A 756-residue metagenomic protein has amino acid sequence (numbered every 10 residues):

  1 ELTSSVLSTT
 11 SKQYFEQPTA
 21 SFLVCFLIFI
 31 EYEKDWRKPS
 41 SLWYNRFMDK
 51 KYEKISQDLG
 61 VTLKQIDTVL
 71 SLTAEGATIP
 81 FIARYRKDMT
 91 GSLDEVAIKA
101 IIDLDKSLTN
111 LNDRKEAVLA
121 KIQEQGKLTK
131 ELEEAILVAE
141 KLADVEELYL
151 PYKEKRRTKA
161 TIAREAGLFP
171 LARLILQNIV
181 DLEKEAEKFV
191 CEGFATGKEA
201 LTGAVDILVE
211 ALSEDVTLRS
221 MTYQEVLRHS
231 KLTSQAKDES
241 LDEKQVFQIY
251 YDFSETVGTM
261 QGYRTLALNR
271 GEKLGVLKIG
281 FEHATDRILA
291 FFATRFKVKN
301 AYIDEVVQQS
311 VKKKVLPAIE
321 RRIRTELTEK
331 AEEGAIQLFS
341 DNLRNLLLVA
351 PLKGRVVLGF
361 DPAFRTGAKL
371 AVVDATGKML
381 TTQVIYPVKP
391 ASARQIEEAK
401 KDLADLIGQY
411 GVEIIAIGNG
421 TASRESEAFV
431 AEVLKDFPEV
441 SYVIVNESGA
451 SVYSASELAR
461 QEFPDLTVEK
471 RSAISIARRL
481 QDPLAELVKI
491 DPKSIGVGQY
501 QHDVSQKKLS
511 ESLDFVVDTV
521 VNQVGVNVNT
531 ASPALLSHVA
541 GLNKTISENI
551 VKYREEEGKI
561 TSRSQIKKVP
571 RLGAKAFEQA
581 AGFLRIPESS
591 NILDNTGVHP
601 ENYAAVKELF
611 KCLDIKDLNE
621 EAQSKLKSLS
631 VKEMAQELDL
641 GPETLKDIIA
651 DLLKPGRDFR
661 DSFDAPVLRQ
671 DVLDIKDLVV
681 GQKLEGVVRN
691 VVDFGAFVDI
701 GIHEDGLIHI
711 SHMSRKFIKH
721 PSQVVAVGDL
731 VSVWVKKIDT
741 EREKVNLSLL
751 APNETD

Functional and structural regions predicted by a protein language model:
S4-S11, S21, S40: Low-acidity, Ser/Thr- and Arg-rich intrinsically disordered low-complexity segments
S71-A74, P151, I162-E165, A267-G271 (+15 more regions): Replace "in large, NTP-powered and nucleic-acid-processing enzymes" with "in large, NTP-powered factors and other
T78-I79, T90, D94-A195, Q523-S662 (+3 more regions): Accessory alpha-helical DNA-binding modules that contact the DNA backbone or grooves
A97-A100, S107, L111-G359, A363-D465 (+1 more regions): Duplex nucleic acid-engaging cores and interfaces of nucleic-acid transaction enzymes
D144, V443, G449, S454-V524 (+1 more regions): Long, charge-rich intrinsically disordered scaffolds of nucleic-acid metabolism proteins
F189, A195-G197, F292-I303, V307-V311 (+4 more regions): Low-complexity, acidic/Ser/Thr- and charged residue-rich accessory regions of DNA metabolism proteins
R322-S340, S494-G525, A635-V680: Long, charged amphipathic helices and adjacent flexible linkers at domain junctions
